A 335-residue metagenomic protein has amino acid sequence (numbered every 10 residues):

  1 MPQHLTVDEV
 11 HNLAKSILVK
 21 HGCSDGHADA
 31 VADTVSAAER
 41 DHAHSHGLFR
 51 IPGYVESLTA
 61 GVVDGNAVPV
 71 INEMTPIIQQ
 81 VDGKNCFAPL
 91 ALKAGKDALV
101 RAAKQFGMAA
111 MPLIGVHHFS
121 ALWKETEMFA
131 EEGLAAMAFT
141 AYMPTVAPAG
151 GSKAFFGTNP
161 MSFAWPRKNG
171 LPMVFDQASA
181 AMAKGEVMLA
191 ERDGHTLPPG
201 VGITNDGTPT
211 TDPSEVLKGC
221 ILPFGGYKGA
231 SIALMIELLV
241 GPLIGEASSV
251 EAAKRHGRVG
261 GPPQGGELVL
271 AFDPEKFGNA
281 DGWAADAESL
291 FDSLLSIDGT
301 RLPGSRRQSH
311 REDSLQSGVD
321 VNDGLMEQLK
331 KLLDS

Functional and structural regions predicted by a protein language model:
P2-V7, C23-F49, V63-M74, G261-Q264 (+1 more regions): N-terminal glycine-rich anion-binding loops that anchor highly charged ligand groups
H4-L5, V10, K20, L243 (+1 more regions): Catalytic-core signal marking the mid-to-C-terminal active-site face
H46-V100: Active-site cofactor/substrate anionic-group-binding motifs, chiefly glycine- and Lys/Arg-rich phosphate-binding loops
Q79-K168: A generic, well-ordered mixed alpha/beta core segment in the N-terminal half of proteins
L134-T145, L238-R255: Glycine-rich phosphate/pyrophosphate-binding loops and their adjacent beta-strand/loop elements at enzyme active sites
V146-S214: Phosphate/diphosphate-binding glycine-rich loops and adjacent basic-rich segments that engage nucleotide
K184-G245, P262: Small-residue-enriched flexible segments
